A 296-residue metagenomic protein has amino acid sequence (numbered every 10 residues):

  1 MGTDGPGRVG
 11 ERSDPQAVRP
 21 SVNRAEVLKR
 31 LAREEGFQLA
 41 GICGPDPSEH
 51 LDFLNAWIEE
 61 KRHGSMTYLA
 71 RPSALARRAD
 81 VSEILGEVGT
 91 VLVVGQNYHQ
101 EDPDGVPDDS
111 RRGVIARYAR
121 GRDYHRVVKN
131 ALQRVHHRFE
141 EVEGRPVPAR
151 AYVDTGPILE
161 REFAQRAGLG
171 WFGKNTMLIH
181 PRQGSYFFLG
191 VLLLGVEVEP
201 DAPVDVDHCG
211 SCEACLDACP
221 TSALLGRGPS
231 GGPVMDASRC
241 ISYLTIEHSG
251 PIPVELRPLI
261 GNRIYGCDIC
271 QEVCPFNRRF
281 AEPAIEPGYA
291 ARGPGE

Functional and structural regions predicted by a protein language model:
G2-H208, I252: Auxiliary alpha/beta "docking" domains used to position bulky ligands
S13, P203-V204, H208-A214, L224 (+1 more regions): Flavin-dependent oxidoreductase catalytic cores
E34-F37, A214-T245, S249-P251, R263-Y265 (+1 more regions): Iron-sulfur cluster-binding cysteine motifs and their immediate structural context in ferredoxin-like electron-transfer
E83-I84, R263, A291: Short, conserved, surface-exposed binding loops centered on an aromatic residue
D201-G210, L256-C267: Immediate flanking context of iron-sulfur cluster ligation sites
P287-E296: RNase H-like, Mg2+-dependent phosphodiesterase core, and more generally RNA phosphate-backbone-engaging helix-loop
